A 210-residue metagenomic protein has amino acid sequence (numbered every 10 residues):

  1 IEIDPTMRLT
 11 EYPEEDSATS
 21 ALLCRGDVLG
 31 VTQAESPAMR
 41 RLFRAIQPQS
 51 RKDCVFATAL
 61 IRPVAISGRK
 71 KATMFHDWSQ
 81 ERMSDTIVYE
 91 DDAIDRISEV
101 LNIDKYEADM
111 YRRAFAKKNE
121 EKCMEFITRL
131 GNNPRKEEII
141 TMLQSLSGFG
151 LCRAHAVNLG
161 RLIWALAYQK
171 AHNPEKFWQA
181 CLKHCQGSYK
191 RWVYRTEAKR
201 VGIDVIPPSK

Functional and structural regions predicted by a protein language model:
I1-K210: Noncatalytic, beta-rich nucleic-acid-contacting surfaces in large DNA/RNA-processing enzymes
